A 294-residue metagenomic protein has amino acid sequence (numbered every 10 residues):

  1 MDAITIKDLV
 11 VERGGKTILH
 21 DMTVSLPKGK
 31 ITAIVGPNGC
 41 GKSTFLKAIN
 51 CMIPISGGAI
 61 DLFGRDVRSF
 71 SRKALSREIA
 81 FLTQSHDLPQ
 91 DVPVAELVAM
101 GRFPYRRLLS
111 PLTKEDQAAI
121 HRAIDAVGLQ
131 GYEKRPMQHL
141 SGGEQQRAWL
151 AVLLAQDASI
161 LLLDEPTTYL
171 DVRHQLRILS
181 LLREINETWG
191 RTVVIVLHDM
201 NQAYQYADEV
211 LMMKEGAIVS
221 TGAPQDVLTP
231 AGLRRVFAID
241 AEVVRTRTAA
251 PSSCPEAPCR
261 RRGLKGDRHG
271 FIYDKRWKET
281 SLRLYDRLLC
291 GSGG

Functional and structural regions predicted by a protein language model:
V35-P37: The feature captures the beta-strand-to-loop junction immediately N-terminal to the Walker
N50: Helix-to-loop junction immediately C-terminal to a conserved catalytic motif
G58-D66, L75: Conserved ABC transporter NBD signature motif
A99, K114-Y132, D157: Conserved ABC ATPase "signature" region
P111, P136-L140, E144: Conserved ABC ATPase signature
L161-E165: Catalytic Walker B motif of ABC-type/P-loop ATPase nucleotide-binding domains
